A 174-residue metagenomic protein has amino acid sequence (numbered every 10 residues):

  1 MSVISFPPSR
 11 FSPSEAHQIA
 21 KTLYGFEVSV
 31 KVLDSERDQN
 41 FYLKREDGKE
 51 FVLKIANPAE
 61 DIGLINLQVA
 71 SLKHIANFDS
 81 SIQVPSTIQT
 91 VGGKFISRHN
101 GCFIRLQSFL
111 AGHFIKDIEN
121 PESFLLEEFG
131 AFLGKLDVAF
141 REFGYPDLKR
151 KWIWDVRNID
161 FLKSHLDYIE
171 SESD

Functional and structural regions predicted by a protein language model:
M1-I4, V52, K163-S164: A short, surface-exposed helix-loop junction/capping segment
M1-V28: Juxta-kinase regulatory segment immediately upstream of eukaryotic protein kinase catalytic domains
V3-P8, V28-V32, A56-G63: A short N-terminal beta->alpha junction/helix N-cap motif
P13-S14, V69, K163: Short, surface-exposed alpha-helical segments at coil->helix boundaries
L23-K44: ATP-binding glycine-rich phosphate-binding loop
R37, V91-K94, D155-V156: Short, internal active-site loops enriched in acidic
E46-D147: ATP-binding pocket architecture of kinase catalytic cores
K149-D174: Active-site catalytic-loop/activation-segment of kinase and kinase-like phosphoryl-transfer enzymes
